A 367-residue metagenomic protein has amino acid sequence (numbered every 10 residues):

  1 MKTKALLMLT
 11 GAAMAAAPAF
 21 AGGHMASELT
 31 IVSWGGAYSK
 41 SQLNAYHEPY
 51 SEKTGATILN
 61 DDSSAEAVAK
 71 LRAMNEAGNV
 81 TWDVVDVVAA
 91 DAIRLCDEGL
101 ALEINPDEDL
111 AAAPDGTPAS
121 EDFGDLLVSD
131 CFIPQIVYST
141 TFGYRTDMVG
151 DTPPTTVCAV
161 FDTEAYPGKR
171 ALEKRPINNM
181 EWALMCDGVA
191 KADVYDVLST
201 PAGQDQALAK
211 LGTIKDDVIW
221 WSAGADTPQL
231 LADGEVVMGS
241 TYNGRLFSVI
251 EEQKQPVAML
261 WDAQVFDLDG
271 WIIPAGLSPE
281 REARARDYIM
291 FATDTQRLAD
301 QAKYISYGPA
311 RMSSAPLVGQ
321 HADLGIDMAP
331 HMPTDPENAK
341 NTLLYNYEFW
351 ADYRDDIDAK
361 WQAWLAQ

Functional and structural regions predicted by a protein language model:
M1-A21: Gram-negative bacterial Sec-dependent N-terminal signal peptides
G22-R94: Early extracytoplasmic/lumenal segment of secretory-pathway proteins
G36-L43, V80-W82, D86-D226: Extracytoplasmic ligand-binding site segments that recognize negatively charged/polar headgroups
A92-R94, S240-P256: A ligand-binding cleft/hinge motif common to bilobed small-molecule-binding domains
T141-M148, L184-M185, L268-R281, D300-K303: A bilobed periplasmic-binding-protein/Venus flytrap-type ligand-binding module shared by bacterial periplasmic
Q204-I214, E252-A275, L324: Periplasmic-binding protein-like
P274-N341: Mature extracytoplasmic/periplasmic domains
D335-Q367: Conserved C-terminal helix/tail region of periplasmic/extracytoplasmic solute-binding proteins
